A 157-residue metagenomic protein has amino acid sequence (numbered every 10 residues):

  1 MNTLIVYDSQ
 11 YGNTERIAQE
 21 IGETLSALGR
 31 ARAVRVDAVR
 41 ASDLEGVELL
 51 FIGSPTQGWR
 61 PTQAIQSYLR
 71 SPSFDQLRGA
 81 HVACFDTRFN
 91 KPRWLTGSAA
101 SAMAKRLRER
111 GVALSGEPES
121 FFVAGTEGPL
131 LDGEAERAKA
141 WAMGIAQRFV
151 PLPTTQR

Functional and structural regions predicted by a protein language model:
T3, N13-R16, G22-V34, G46-R157: FMN-binding flavodoxin-like domain, especially the glycine-rich phosphate-binding loop
D8-G12: Short polar catalytic/cofactor-binding loops
V36-V39: Conserved SAM/SAH-binding loop
